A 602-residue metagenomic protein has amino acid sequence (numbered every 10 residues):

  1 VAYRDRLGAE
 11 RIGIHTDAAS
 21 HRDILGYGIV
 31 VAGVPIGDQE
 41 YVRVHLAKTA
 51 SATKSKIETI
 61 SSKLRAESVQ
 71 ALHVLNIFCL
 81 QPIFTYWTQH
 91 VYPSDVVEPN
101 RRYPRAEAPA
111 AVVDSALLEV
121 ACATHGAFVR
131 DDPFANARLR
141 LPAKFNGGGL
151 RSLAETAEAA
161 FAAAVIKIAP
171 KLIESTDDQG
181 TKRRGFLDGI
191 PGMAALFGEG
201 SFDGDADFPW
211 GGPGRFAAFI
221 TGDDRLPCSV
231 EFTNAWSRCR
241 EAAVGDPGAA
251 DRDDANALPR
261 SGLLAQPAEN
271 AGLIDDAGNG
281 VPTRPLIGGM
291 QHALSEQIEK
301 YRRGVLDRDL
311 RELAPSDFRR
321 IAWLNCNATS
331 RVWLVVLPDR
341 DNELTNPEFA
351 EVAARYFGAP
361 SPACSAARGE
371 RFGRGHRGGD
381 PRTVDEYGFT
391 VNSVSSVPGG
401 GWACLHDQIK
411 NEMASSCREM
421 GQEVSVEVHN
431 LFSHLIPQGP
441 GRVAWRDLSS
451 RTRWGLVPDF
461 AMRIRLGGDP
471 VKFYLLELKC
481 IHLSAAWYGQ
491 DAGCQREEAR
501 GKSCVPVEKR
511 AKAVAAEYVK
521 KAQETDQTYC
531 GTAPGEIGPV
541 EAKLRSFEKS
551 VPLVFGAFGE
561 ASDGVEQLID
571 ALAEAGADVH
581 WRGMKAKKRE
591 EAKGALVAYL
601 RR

Functional and structural regions predicted by a protein language model:
V1-R602: Nucleic-acid-interacting cores, centered on viral/eukaryotic replication and modification enzymes
